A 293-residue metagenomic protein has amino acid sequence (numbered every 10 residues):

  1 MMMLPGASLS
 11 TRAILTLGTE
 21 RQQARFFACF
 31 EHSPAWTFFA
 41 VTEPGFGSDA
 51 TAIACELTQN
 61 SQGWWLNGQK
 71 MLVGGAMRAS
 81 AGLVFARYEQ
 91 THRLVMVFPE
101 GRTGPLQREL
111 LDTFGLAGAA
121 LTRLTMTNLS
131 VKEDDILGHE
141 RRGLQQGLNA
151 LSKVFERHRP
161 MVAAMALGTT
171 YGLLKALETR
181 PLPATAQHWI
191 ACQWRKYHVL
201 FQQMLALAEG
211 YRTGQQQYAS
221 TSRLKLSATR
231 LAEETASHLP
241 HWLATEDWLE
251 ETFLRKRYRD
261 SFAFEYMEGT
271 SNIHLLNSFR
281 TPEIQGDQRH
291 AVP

Functional and structural regions predicted by a protein language model:
M1-G74, M96, S278-P282, A291: Glycine-rich flavin
T19, L66-G68, M126, T170 (+1 more regions): Buried hydrophobic positions in well-ordered alpha/beta secondary-structure cores of metabolic enzymes
F30-S33, A163, L167-T170, Q193-M204 (+3 more regions): Alpha-helical transition-metal enzyme core signature, strongest for iron centers
A54-E56, A81-F85, M96-F98, L121-N128: Conserved hydrophobic/aromatic beta-strand scaffold that supports enzyme active sites
Q69-L106: A short core secondary-structure module
L111-Q202: Glycine-rich beta->alpha junctions and the first turn(s) of the following alpha-helix
E178-L182, Y197-E251: C-terminal helix-coil-helix/basic helical segment that borders enzyme active sites and/or dimer interfaces and provides
L243-P293: Glycine-rich phosphate/cofactor-binding loops in nucleotide/flavin-utilizing enzymes
